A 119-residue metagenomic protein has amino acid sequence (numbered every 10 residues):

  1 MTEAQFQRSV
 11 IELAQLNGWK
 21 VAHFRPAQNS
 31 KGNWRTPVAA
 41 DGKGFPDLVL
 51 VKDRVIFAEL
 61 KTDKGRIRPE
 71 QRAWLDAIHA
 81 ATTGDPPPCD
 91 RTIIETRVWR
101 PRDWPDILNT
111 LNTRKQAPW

Functional and structural regions predicted by a protein language model:
M1-W119: Catalytic phosphate/metal-binding cores of nucleic-acid and nucleotide-processing enzymes, i.e., regions that mediate
